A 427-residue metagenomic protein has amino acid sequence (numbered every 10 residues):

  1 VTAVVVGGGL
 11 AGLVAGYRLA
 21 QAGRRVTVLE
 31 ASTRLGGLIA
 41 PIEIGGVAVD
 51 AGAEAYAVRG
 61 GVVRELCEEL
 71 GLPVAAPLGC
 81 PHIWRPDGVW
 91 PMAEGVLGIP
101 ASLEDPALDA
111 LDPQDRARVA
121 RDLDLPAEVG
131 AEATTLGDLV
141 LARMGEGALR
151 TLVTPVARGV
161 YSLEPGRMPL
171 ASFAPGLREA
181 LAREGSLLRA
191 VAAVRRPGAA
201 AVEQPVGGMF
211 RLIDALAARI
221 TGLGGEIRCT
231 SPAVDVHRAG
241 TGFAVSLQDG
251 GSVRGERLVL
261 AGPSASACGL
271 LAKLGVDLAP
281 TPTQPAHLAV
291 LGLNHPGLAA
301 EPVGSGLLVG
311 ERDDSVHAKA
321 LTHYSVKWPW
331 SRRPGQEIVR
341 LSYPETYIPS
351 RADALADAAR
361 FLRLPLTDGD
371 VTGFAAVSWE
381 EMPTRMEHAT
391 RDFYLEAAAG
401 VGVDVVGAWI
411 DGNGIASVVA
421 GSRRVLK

Functional and structural regions predicted by a protein language model:
T2-V28: N-terminal Rossmann-like FAD-binding beta1-loop-alpha1 element of flavoenzymes
A11, R34, A265: Conserved Rossmann-like nucleotide-cofactor binding loop
A20-I44: Glycine-rich FAD pyrophosphate-binding loop
P41, A93-V96, P100-A101, A320-K427: Conserved flavin/dinucleotide-binding core of flavoenzymes
P41, V63-R85, G147-T151, L278-T283 (+1 more regions): A short alpha-helix-loop-beta-strand transition element characteristic of N-terminal alpha/beta dinucleotide-binding
G45-A127: Dinucleotide-binding Rossmann-like beta1-alpha1 core, especially the glycine-rich loop that anchors the ADP
R85, P232-R351: Mid-domain catalytic core of redox enzymes that form a hydrophobic substrate pocket/lid adjacent to a catalytic redox
A117-D235: Active-site/ligand-binding neighborhood in enzyme catalytic cores
